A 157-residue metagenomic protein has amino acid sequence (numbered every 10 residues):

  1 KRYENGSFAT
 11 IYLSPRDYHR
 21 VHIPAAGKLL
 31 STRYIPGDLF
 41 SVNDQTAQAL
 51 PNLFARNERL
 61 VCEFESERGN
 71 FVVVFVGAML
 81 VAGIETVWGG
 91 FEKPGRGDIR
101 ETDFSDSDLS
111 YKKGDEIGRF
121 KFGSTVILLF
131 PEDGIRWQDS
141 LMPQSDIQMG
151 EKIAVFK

Functional and structural regions predicted by a protein language model:
K1-K157: Contiguous, well-folded functional domains in the mature portion of proteins
